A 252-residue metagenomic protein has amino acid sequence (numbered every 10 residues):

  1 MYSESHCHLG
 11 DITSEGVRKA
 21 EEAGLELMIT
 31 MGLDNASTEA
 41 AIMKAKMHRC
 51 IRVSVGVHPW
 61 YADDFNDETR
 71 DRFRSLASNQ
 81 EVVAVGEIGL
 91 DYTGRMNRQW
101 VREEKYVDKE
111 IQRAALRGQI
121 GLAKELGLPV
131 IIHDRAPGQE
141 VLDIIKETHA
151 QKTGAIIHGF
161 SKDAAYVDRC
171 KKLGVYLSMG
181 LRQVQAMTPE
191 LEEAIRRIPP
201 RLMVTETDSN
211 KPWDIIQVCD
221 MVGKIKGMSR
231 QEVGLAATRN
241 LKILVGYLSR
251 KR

Functional and structural regions predicted by a protein language model:
M1-R252: Mid-domain alpha/beta scaffold segments of enzyme catalytic cores
